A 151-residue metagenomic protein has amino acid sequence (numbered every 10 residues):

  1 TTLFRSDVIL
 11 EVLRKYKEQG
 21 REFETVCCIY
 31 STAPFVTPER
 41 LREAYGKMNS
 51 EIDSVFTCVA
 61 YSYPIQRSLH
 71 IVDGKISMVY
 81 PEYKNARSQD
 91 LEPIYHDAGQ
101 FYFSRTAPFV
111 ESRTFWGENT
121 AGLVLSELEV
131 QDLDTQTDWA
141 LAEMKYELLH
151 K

Functional and structural regions predicted by a protein language model:
T2-L3: Short, small-residue-biased leader/transition segments that mark boundaries at the very start of proteins
D7, I94-K151: Conserved alpha/beta core of the MobA/IspD/sugar-nucleotide pyrophosphorylase nucleotidyltransferase superfamily
D7-V12, R40-E43, K47, L141: Alpha-helical elements of Rossmann-like donor-binding domains used by nucleotide-donor carbohydrate transfer enzymes
R14-G20: Phosphate/pyrophosphate-binding loops at sites that engage ATP/ADP/AMP, CoA/4′-phosphopantetheine, polyphosphate
R21-T32: Short beta-strand-to-loop acidic/aromatic patch adjacent to the donor-nucleotide binding site
T32, S54-T57, R105, T135: Generic structural signal for small/hydrophobic residues in well-ordered secondary structure, especially within
P38-I65, V72-K75: Basic phosphate/pyrophosphate-binding loop/patch that engages nucleotide-derived ligands
G74-P93: Short, flexible, basic/aromatic active-site loop/helix in glycosyltransferases
